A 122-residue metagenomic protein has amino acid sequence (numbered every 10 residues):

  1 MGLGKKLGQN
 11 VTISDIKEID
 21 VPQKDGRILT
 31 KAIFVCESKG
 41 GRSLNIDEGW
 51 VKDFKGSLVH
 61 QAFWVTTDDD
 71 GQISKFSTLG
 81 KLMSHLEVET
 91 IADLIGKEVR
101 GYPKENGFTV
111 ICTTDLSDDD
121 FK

Functional and structural regions predicted by a protein language model:
M1-K122: Short beta-rich binding modules
